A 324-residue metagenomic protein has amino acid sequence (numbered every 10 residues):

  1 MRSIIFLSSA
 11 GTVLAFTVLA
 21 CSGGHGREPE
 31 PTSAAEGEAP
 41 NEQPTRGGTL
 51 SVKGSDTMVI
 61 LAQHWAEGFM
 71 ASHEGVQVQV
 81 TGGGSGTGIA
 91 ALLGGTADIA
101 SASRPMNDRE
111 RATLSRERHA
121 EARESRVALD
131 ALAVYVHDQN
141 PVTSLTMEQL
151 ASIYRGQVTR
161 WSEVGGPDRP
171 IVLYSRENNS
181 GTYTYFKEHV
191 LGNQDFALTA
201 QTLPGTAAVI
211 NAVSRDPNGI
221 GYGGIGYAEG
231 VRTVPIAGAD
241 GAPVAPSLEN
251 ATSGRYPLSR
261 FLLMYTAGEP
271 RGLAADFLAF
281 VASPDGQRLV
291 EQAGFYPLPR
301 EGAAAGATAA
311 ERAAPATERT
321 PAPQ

Functional and structural regions predicted by a protein language model:
M1-G11: Bacterial N-terminal signal peptides that target proteins for export
L14-A15: Residue-level signal for mature regions of secreted extracellular proteins and peptides
V18-A20: C-terminal motif of bacterial Sec signal peptides marking the signal peptidase cleavage site
S22-Q324: Exported/periplasmic ABC-transporter solute-binding proteins
